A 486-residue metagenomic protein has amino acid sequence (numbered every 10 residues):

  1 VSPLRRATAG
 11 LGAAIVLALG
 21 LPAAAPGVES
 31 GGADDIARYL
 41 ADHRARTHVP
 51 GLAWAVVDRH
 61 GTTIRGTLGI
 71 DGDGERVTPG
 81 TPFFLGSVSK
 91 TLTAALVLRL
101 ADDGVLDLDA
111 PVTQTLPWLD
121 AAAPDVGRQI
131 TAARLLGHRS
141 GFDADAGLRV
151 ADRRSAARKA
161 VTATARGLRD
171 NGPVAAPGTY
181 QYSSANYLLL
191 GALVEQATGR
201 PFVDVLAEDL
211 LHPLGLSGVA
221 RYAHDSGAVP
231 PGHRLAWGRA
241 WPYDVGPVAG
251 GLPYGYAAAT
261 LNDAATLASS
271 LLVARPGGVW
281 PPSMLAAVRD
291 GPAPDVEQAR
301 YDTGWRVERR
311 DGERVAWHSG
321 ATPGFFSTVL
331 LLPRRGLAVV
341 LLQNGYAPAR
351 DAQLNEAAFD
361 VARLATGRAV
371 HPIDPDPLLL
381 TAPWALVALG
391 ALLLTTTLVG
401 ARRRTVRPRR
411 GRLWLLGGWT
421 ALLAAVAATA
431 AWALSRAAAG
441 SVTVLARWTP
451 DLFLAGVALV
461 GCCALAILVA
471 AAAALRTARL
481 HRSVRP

Functional and structural regions predicted by a protein language model:
V1-G27: Secretory targeting and sorting signals
R6, A41-R76, A151-R158, W305: A short, well-structured edge-of-sheet supersecondary motif
P26-V57, P247-P486: Catalytic loop of the DD-peptidase/beta-lactamase superfamily, centered on the K-T-G motif and neighboring
S30-R38, D42, G51, P79 (+4 more regions): Active-site helix/loop module of the DD-peptidase/beta-lactamase fold, centered on the serine-lysine SxxK catalytic
G61-T62, T91, L119, G141-D143 (+4 more regions): Solvent-exposed loop/turn segments at secondary-structure junctions within structured extracellular/periplasmic domains
T81, A146-A228, A236-A265: Catalytic-site signature segments of enzymes, centered on catalytic residues
A132-R139, T164-L168, L206, A268 (+1 more regions): Short alpha-helical scaffolding segments that buttress acidic/His motifs in well-ordered protein cores
